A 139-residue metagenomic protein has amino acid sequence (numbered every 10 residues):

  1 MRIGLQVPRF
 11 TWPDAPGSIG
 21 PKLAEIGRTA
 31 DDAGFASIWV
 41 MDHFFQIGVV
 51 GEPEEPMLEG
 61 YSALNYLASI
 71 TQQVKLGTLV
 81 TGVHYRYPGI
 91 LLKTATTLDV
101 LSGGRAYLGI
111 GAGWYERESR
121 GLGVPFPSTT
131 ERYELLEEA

Functional and structural regions predicted by a protein language model:
M1-I70: N-terminal beta1-alpha1-beta2 module of alpha/beta enzyme domains
R2-S18, T81-A139: Flexible, glycine-rich active-site loops centered on histidine and acidic residues that chelate a metal or position
A36-D42, L76-L79, Y107-G111: Short beta-strand segments at enzyme active-site cores
H43-V49, L79-G82, G123: Short linear capping/connector segments at secondary-structure termini
N65-S69, K75-Y87: Structural motif corresponding to the early beta-alpha repeats
